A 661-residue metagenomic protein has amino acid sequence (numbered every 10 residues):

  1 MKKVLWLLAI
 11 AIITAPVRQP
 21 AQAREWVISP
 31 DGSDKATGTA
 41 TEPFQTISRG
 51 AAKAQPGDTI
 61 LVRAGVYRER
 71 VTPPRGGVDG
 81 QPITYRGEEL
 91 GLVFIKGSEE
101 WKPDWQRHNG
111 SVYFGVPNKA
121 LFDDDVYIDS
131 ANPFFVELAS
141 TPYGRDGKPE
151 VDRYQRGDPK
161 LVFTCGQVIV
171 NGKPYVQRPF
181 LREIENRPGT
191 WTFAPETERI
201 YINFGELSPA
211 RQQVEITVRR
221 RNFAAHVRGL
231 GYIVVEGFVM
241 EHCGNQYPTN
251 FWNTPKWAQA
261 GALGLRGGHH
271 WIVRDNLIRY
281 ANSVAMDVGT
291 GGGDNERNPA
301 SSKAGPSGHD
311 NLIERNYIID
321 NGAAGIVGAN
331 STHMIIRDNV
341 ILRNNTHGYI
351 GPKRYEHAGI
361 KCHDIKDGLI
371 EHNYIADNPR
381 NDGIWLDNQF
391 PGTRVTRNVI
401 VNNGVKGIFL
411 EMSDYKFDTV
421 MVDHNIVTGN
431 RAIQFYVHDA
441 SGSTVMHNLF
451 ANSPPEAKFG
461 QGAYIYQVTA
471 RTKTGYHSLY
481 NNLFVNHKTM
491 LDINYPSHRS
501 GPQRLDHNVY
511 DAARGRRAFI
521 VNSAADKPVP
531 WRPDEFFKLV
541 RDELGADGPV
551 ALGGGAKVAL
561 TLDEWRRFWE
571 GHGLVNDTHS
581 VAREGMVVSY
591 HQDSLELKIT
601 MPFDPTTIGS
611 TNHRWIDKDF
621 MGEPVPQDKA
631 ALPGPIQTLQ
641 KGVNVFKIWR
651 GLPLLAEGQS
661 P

Functional and structural regions predicted by a protein language model:
M1-V4: Positively charged n-region of N-terminal signal peptides that target proteins for export
W6-A15: Bacterial N-terminal signal peptides
A21-A23: Boundary at the C-terminal end of the N-terminal hydrophobic targeting segment
V27-G267, D294-K303, S523-Q627, P633-K641 (+1 more regions): Extracellular polysaccharide-degrading/modifying enzymes targeting complex plant/algal/animal polysaccharides
F223-H226, N245-R266, N282-N311, R315-H591: Glycine- and acidic/polar-rich repeat regions and solenoidal domains
L265-R279: Transmembrane beta-barrel wall of Gram-negative outer-membrane proteins
S660-P661: Short, solvent-exposed mixed-charge patches
